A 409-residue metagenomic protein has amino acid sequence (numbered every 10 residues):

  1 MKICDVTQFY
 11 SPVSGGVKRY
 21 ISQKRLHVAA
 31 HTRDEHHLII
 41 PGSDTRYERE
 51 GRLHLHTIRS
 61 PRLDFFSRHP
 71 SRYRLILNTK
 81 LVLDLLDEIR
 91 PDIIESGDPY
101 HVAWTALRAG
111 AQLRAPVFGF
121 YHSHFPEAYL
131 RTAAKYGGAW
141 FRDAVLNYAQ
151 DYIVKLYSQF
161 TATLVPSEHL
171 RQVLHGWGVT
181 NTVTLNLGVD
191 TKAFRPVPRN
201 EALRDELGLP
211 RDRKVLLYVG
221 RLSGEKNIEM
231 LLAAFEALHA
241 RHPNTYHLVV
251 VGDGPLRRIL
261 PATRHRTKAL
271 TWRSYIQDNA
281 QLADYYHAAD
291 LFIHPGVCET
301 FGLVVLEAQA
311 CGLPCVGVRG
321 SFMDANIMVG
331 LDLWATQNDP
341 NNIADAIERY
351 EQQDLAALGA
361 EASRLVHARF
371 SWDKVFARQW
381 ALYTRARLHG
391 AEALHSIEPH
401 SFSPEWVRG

Functional and structural regions predicted by a protein language model:
M1-G51, R59, D373, H395 (+1 more regions): N-terminal subdomain of nucleotide-sugar transferases
R142-R199: Donor nucleotide-sugar binding/catalytic pocket of nucleotide-sugar-dependent glycosyltransferases
Y157, D284-A289: Short alpha-helical donor nucleotide-sugar binding micro-motif in glycosyltransferases
P210-F235: Conserved donor-binding/catalytic core segment of Leloir-type glycosyltransferases
R258-A280: Nucleotide-activated donor-binding/catalytic signature segment of Leloir-type glycosyltransferases, i.e., the conserved
V297: Aromatic "clamp/platform" in nucleotide-sugar-dependent glycosyltransferases that forms part of the donor/acceptor
V305, P314-V318: Short hydrophobic beta-strand element within catalytic cores of glycosyltransferases and related nucleotide-activated
V329-N341, E348-D354: Conserved acidic donor-binding segment of nucleotide-sugar-dependent glycosyltransferases
